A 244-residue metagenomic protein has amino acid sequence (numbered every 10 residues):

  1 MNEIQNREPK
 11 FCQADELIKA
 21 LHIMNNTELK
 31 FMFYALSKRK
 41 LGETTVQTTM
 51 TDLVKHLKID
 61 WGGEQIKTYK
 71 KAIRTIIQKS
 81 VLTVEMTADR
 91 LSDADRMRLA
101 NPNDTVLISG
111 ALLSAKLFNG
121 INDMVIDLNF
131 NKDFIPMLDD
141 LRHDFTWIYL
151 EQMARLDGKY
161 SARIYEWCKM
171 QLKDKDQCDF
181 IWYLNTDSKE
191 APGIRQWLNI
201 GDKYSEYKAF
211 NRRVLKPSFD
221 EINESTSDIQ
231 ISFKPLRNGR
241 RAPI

Functional and structural regions predicted by a protein language model:
M1-I244: Charged, alpha-helix-forming regions
